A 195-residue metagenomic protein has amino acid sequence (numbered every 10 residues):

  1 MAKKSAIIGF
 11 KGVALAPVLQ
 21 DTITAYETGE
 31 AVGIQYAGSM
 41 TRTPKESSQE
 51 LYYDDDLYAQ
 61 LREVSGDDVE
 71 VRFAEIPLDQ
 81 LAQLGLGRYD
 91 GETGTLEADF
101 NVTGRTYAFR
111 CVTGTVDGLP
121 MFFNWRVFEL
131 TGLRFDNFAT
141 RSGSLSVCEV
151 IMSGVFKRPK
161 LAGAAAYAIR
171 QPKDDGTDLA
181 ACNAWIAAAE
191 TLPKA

Functional and structural regions predicted by a protein language model:
M1-S39, A195: Polar/acidic, low-complexity leader/linker segments enriched in S/T/G and N/D
A25-A31, Q35, M121-L130, I169-P172: Short amphipathic beta-strand/extended segments with alternating polar/hydrophobic composition
E27-V64: N-terminal interaction modules that seed assembly of large macromolecular complexes
Q49-L57, L86-T95, R134-A139: Short acidic (Asp/Glu) patches
D56-L81, L145-P159: Oligomerization/assembly interface segments of phage tail-like spikes and tubes
I76-F100: Charged, amphipathic alpha-helical segments
E97-R134: Short helix-loop boundary/capping segments
E129-A195: Mixed-charge, glycine-accented linear interaction segment located at domain edges/termini
